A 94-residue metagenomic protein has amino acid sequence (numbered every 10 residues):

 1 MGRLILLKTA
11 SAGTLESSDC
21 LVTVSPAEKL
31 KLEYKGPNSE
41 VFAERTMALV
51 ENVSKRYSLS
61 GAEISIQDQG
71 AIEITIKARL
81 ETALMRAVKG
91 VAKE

Functional and structural regions predicted by a protein language model:
M1-E94: N-terminal intrinsically disordered, cationic/polar leader segments that include organellar targeting peptides
